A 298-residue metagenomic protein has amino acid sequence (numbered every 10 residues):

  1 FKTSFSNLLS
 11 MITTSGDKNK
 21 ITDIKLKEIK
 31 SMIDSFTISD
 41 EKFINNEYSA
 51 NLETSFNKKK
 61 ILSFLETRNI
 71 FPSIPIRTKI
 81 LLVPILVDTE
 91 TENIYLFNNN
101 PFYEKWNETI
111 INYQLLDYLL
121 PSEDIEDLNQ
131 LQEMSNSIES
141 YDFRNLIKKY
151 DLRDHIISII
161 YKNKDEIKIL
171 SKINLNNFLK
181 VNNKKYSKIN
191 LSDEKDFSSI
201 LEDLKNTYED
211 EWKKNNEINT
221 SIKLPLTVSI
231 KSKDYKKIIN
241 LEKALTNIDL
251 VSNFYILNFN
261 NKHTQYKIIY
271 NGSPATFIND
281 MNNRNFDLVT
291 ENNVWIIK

Functional and structural regions predicted by a protein language model:
F1-I21, K79-E139, H155, L241-Y266 (+2 more regions): N-terminal segment of the mature soluble domain
N19-I85, E92-N99: Signal peptide-directed extracytoplasmic domains
S31-D40, P84, D117-E123, L131-K172 (+2 more regions): A short, hydrophobic beta-strand-centered structural micro-motif
S31-F36, E47-N51, T67, P75-L82 (+7 more regions): Extracytoplasmic
E41, S55-I61, I85-T89, Y161-N163 (+3 more regions): Solvent-exposed coil/turn segments that connect beta secondary-structure elements in extracytoplasmic/periplasmic
E53, N57-K60, I147-S198, I296: Amphipathic beta-strand/beta-sheet edge segments enriched in Tyr/Trp
S187-L191, L224-K298: C-terminal soluble interaction/assembly domains
K188-S192, S199-K233: Acidic, glycine-rich low-complexity/disordered segments
